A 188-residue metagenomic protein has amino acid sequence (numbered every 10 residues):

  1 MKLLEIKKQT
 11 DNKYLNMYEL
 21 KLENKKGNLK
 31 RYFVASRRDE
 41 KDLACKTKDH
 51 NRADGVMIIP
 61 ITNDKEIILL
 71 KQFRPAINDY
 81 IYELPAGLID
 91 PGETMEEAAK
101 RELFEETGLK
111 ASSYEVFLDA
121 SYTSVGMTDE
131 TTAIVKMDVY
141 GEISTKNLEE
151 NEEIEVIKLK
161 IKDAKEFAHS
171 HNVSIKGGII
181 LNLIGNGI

Functional and structural regions predicted by a protein language model:
M1-E19: A short, N-terminal "cap"/entry segment at the start of jelly-roll beta-barrel domains of the cupin/DSBH fold
M1-K2, I6-K7, K71-Q72, I77-I81 (+5 more regions): Nudix hydrolase/Nudix homology domain
K8-K13, K25-G27, K46-N51, S121-T131: Acidic pyrophosphate-coordinating catalytic loop
L15-M57, N63: Acidic, metal-coordinating catalytic segment for phosphate/diphosphate chemistry, firing primarily on the Nudix
E19-K21, P60, K136-D138, K158-K160: Short, well-ordered beta-strand micro-motif
C45-T47, R52-R101, L148: Conserved Nudix-box catalytic region and its N-terminal flanking loop in Nudix hydrolases and closely related
K110-L118: A short coil-to-beta-strand element that immediately follows conserved catalytic motifs
